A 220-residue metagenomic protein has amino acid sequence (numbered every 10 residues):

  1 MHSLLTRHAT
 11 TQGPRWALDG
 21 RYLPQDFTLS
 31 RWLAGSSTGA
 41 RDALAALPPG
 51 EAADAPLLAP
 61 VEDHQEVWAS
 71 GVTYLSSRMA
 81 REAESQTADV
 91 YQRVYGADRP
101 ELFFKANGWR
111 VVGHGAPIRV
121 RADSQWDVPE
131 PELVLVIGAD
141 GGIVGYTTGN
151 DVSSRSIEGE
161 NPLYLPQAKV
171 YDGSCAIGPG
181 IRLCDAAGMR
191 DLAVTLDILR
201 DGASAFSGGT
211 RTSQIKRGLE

Functional and structural regions predicted by a protein language model:
M1-E101, S204, T210-R211: N-terminal non-catalytic cap/leader segment that marks the start of a structured domain
A34, L219-E220: A short, polar/charged loop-to-alpha-helix boundary motif
Q65-L219: Glycine-enriched loop-and-adjacent helix/strand subsegments that border the catalytic/binding cleft of enzyme cores
